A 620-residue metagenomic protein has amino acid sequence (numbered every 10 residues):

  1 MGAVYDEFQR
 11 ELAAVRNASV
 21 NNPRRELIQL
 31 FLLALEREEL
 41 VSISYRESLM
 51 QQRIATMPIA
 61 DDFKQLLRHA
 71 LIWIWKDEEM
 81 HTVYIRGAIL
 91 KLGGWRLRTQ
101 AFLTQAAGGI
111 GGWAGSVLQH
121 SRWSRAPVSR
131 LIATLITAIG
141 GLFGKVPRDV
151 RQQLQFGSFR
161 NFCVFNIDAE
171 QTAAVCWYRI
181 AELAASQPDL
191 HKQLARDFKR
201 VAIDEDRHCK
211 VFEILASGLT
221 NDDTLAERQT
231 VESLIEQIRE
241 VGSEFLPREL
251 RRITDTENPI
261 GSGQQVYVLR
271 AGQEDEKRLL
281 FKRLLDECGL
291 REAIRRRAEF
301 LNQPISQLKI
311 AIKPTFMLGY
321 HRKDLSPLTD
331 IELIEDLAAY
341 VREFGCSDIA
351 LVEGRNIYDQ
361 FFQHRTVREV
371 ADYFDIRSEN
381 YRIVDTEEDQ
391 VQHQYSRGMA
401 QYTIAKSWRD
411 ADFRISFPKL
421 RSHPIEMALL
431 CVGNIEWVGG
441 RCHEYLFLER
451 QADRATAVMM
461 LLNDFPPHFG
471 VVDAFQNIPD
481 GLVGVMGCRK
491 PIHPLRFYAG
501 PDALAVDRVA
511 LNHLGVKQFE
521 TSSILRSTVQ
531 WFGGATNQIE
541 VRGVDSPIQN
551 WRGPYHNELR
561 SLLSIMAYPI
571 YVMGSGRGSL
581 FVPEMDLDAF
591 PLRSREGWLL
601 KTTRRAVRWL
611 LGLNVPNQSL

Functional and structural regions predicted by a protein language model:
M1-Q264, D275-R278: Non-heme di-metal
N258-L620: N-terminal and secondary-structure boundary signal
